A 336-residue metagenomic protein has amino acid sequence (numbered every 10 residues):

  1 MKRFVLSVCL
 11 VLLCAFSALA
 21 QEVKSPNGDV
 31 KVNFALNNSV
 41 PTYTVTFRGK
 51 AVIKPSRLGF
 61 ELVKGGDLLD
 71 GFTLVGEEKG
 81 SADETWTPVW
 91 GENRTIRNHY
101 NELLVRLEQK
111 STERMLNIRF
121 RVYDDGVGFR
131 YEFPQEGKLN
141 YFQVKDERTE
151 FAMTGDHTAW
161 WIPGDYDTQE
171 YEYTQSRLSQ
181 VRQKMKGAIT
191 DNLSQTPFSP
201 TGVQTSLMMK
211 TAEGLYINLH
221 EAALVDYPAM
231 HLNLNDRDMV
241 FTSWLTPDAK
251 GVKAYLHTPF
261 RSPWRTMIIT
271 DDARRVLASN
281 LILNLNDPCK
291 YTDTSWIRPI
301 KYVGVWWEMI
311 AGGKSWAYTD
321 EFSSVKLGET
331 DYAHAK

Functional and structural regions predicted by a protein language model:
M1-F4: Positively charged n-region of N-terminal signal peptides that target proteins for export
S7-A15: Bacterial N-terminal signal peptides
F16-A20: Sec/Tat signal peptide C-region and signal peptidase I cleavage site
E22-K290: N-terminal accessory beta-strand-rich subdomains and adjacent acidic, glycine-rich linkers that precede catalytic cores
K253, H257-A335: An acidic-aromatic substrate-binding cleft motif
